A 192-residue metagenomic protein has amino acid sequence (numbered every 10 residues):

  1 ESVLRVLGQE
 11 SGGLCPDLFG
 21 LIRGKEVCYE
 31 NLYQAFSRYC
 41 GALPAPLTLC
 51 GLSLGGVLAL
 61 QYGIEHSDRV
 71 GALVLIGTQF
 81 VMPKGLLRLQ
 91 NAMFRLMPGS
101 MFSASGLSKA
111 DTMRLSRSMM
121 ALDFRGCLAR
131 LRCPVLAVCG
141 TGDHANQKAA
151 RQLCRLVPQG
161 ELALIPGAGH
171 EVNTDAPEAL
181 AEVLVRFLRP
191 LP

Functional and structural regions predicted by a protein language model:
R5, S11-C50, E182: Active-site loop/oxyanion-hole signature of alpha/beta-hydrolase fold enzymes
P16-L18, A163-G169: Short glycine-rich catalytic loops that host catalytic nucleophiles or stabilize transition states across multiple
Y29, L60-E65, R69-S100: Flexible "cap/lid" loop of the alpha/beta hydrolase fold
G51-G55, A59: Gly/Ala-rich beta-loop-alpha elbow adjacent to hydrolase catalytic centers
S100-G126, T141-G142: Hydrophobic, aromatic-rich cap/lid helix
L131, A137-C139: Short beta-strand/loop motif that positions the catalytic acidic residue of the alpha/beta-hydrolase fold
H144-A149: Conserved alpha/beta-hydrolase "acid-adjacent" motif
A168-P177: Catalytic histidine-centered segment of alpha/beta-hydrolase-like enzymes
